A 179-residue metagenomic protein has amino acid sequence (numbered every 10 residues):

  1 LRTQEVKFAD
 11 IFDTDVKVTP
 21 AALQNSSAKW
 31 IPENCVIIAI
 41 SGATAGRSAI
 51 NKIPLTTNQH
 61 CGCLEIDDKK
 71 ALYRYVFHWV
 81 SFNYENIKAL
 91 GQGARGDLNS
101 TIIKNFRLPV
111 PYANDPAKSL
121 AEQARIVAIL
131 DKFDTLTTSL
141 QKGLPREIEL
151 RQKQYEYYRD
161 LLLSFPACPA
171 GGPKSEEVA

Functional and structural regions predicted by a protein language model:
L1-A179: Charged, alpha-helix-forming regions
